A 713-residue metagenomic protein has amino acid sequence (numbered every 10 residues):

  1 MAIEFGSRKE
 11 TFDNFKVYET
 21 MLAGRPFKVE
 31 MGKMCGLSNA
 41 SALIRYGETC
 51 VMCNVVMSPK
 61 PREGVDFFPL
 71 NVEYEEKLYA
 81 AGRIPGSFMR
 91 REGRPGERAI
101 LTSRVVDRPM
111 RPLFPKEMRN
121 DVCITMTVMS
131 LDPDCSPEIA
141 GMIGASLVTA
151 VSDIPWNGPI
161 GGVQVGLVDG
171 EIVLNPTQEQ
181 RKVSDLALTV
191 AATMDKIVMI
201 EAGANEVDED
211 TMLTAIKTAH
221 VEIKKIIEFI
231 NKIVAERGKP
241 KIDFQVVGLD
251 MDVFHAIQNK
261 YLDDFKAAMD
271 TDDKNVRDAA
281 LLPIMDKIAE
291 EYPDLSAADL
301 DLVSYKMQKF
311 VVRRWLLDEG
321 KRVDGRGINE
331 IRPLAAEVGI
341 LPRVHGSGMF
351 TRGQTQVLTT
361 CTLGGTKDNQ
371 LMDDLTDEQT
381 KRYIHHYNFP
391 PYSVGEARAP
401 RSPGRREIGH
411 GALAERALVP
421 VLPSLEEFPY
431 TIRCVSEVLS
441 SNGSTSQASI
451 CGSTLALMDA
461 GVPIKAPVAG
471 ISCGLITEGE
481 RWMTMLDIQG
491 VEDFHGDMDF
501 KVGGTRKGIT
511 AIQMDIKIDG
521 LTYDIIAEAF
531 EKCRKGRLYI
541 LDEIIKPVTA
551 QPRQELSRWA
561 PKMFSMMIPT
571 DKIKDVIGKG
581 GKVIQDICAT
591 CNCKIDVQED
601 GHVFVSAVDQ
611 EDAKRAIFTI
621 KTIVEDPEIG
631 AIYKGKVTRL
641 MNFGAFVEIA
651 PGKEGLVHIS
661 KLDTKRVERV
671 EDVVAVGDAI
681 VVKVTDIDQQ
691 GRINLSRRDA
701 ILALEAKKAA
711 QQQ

Functional and structural regions predicted by a protein language model:
A2-Q245: Long, basic N-terminal domains or extensions that often function in RNA/ssDNA interaction or organelle/cellular
A2-S58, R62, I242-D377, P561-D575 (+2 more regions): Extended amphipathic alpha-helical scaffolds
S38-V122, V128-S130, C135, E201 (+4 more regions): Glycine-rich, flexible beta-strand/loop modules in the N-terminal catalytic cores of phosphate-handling
A40-L43, C135-D153, V338-C361, N442-V462 (+1 more regions): Conserved phosphate/anionic-ligand binding catalytic regions in large, soluble enzymes, centered on
R108-K116, V151, I340, G365 (+11 more regions): Conserved helix-loop functional segments at active or binding sites
K116-V122, N157-P159, I226-F244, N275-V276 (+7 more regions): Flexible, glycine/charged-enriched surface loops at secondary-structure junctions
D153-A268, L457-Q554: Mobile "lid/hinge" segments at catalytic clefts and subdomain interfaces of large enzymes
W559-S565, T570-Q713: Single-stranded RNA-binding regions, centering on S1/OB-family and related RNA-binding modules
